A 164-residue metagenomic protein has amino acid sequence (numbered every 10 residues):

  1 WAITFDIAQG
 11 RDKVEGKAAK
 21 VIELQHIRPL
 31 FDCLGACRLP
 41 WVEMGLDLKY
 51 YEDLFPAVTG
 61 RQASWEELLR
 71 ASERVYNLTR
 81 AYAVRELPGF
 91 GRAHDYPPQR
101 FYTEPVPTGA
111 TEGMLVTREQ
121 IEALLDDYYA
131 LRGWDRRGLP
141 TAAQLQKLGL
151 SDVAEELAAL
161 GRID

Functional and structural regions predicted by a protein language model:
W1-D164: Extended C-terminal regions of large enzymes
